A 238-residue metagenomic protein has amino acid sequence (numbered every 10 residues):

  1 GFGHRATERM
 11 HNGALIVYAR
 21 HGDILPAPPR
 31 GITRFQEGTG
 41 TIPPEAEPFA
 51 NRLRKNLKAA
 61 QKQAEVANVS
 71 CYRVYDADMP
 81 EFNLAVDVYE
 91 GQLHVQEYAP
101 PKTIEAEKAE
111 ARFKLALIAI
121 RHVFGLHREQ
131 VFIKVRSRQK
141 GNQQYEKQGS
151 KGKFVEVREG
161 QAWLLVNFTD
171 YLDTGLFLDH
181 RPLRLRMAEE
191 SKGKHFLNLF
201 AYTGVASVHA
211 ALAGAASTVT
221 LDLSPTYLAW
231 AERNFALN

Functional and structural regions predicted by a protein language model:
G1-Q92, Y98-P100: Non-catalytic accessory regions of SAM-dependent methyltransferases
G3-N12, C71-D87, H94, A111-F177 (+2 more regions): Non-catalytic substrate-recognition/targeting regions of SAM-dependent transferases
E45, F49, K108-A116: Short amphipathic alpha-helical segments
L57, Q61, L117-F124, F235: Hydrophobic, Leu/Ile/Phe/Ala-enriched alpha-helical segments that form helix-helix packing faces
L93, Q130-V131, H195, S217: Structural motif
P101-T103, L172: Short, surface-exposed beta-strand-loop junctions and turns on beta-sheet-rich folds
S137-R138, A162-W163, T169-D173, P182-L183 (+4 more regions): Short acidic/polar capping segments at secondary-structure boundaries
E189-N238: Conserved SAM/SAH cofactor-binding pocket of Class I
